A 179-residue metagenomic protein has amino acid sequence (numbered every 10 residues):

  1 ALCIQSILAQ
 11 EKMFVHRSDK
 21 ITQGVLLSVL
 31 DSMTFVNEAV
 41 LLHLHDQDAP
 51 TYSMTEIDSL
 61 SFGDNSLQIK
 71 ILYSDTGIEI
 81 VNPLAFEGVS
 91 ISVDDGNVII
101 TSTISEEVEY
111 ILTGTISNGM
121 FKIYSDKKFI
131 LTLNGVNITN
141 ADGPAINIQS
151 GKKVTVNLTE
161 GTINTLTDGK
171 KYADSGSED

Functional and structural regions predicted by a protein language model:
I4-A9: Sec/Tat signal peptide C-region and signal peptidase I cleavage site
Q10-S66: Compositionally biased alpha-helical segments
N65-D179: A composition-driven surface/loop motif
